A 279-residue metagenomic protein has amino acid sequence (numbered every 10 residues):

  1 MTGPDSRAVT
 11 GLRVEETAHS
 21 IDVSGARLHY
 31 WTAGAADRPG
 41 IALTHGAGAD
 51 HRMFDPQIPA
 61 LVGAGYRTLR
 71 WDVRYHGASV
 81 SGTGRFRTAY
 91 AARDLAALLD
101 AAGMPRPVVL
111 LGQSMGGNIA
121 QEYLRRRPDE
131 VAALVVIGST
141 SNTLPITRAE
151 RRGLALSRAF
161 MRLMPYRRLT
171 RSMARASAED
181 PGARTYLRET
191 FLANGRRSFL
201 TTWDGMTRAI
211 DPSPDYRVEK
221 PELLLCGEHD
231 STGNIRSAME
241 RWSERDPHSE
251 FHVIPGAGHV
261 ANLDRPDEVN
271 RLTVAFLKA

Functional and structural regions predicted by a protein language model:
M1-A42, G63-Y66, M104, A132 (+4 more regions): Alpha/beta-hydrolase fold catalytic core
A26-S81: Conserved HGGG/HGGXW glycine-rich cap/lid loop of the alpha/beta-hydrolase fold
I58, G63, R67-L111, R271: Active-site loop/oxyanion-hole signature of alpha/beta-hydrolase fold enzymes
V73-Y75, S139, G256: Active-site loop/turn elements of alpha/beta-hydrolase fold enzymes, especially the short glycine-/histidine-rich
G112-G116, A120: Gly/Ala-rich beta-loop-alpha elbow adjacent to hydrolase catalytic centers
Q121-R126, V131-R162: Flexible "cap/lid" loop of the alpha/beta hydrolase fold
P145-T147, L163-R217: Conserved alpha/beta-hydrolase catalytic His-Asp/Glu region
E222-A257, L263, E268: Conserved loop-alpha-helix segment in the C-terminal half of the alpha/beta-hydrolase fold that carries the catalytic
